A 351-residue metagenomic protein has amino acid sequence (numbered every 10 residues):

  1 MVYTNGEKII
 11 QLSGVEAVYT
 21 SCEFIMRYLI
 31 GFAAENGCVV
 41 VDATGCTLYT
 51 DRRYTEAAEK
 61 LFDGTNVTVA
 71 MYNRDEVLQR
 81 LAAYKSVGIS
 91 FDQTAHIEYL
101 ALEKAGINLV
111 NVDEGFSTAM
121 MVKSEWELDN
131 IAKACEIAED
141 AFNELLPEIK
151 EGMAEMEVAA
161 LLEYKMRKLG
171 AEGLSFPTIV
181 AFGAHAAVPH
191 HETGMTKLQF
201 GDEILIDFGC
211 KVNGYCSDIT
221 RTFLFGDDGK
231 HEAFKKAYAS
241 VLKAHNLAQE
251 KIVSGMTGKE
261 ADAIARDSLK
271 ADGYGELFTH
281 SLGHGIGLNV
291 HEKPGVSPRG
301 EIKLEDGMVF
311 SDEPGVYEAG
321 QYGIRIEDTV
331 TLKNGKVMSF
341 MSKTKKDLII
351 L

Functional and structural regions predicted by a protein language model:
M1-L351: Active-site neighborhoods and metal-handling regions in enzymes and metal-associated proteins
